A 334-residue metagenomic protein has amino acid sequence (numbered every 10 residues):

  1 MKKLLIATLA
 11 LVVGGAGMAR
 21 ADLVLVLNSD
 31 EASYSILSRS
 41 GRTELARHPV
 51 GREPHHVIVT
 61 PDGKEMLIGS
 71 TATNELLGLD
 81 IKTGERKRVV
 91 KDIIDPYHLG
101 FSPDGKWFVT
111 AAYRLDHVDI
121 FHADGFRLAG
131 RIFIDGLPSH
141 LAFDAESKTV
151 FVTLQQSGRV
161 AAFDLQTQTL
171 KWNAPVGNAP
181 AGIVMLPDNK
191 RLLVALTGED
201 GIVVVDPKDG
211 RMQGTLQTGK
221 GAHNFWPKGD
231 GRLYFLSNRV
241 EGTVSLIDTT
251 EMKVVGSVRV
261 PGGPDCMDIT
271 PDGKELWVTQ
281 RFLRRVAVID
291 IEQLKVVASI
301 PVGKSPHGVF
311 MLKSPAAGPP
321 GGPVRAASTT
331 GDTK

Functional and structural regions predicted by a protein language model:
L5-K334: Predominantly soluble domains enriched in secretory-pathway, periplasmic, or organellar proteins
